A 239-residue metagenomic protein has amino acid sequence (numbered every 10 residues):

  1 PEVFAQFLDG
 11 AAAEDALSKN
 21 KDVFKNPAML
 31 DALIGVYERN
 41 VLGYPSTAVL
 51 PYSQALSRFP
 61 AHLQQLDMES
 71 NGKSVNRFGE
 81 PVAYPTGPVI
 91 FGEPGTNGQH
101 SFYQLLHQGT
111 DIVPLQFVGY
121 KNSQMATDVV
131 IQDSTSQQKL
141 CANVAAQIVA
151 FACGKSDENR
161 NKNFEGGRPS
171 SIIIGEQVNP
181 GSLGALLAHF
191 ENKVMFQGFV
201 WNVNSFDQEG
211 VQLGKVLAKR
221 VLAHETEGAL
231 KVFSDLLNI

Functional and structural regions predicted by a protein language model:
P1-I239: A SIS-like phosphosugar-recognition module
